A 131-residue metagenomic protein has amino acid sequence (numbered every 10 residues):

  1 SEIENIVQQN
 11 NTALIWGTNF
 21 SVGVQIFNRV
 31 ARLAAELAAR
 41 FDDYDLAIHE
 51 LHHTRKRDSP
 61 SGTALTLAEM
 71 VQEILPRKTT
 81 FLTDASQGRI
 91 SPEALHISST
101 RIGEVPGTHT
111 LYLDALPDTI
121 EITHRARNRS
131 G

Functional and structural regions predicted by a protein language model:
S1-G17, V22-E36: Rossmann-fold NAD(P)-binding glycine/threonine-rich loop
A38-R40: Short, conserved, surface-exposed binding loops centered on an aromatic residue
D42-G131: C-terminal substrate-binding/catalytic lobe of Rossmann-fold NAD(P)-dependent oxidoreductases
